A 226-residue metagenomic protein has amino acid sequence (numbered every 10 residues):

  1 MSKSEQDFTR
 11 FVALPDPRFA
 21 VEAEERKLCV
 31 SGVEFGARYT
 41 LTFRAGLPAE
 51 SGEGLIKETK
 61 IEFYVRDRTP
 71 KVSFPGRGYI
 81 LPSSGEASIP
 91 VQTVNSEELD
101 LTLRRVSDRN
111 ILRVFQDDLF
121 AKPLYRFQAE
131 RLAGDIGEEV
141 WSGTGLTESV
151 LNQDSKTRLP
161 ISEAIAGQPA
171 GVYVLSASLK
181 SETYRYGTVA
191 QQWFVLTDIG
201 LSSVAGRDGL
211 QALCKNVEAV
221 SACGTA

Functional and structural regions predicted by a protein language model:
M1-A226: N-terminal, cleavable Sec-dependent signal peptides of secreted/periplasmic/extracellular proteins
